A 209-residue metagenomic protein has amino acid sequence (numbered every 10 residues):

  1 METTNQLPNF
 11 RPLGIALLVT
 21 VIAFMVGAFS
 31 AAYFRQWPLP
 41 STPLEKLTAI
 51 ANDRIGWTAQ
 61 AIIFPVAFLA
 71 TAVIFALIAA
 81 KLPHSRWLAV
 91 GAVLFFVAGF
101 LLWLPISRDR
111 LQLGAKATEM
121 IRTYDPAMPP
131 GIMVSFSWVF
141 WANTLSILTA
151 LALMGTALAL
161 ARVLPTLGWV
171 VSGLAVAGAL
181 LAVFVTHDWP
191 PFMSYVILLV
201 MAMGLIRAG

Functional and structural regions predicted by a protein language model:
E2-G209: Hydrophobic, aromatic-enriched alpha-helical segments typical of multi-pass transmembrane helices
